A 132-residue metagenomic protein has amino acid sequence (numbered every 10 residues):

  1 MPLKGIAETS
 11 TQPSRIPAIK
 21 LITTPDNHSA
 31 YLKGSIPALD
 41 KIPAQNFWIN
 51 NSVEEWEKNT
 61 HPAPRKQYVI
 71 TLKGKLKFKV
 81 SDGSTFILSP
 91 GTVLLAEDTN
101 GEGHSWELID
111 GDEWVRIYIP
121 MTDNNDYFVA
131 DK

Functional and structural regions predicted by a protein language model:
G5-T23: Short acidic, Pro/Gly- and aromatic-enriched capping/linker segments at domain boundaries
T11-R15, N59-H61, K77: Short loop/turn motifs at secondary-structure junctions and domain boundaries
T23, I36-A38, Q45-A63, E97-G101 (+1 more regions): Conserved short histidine dyad/triad with adjacent acidic residue
E57-K58, G74-K79, V93, N124: Short beta-strand segments in beta-sandwich/barrel cores
H61-F78, P120: Short, conserved beta-strand element in jelly-roll/cupin
S81-N100: Short acidic-glycine-tyrosine-enriched beta hairpin
L95-A96, I109-D126: A short hydrophobic beta-strand segment most commonly corresponding to one strand of the jelly-roll/cupin
